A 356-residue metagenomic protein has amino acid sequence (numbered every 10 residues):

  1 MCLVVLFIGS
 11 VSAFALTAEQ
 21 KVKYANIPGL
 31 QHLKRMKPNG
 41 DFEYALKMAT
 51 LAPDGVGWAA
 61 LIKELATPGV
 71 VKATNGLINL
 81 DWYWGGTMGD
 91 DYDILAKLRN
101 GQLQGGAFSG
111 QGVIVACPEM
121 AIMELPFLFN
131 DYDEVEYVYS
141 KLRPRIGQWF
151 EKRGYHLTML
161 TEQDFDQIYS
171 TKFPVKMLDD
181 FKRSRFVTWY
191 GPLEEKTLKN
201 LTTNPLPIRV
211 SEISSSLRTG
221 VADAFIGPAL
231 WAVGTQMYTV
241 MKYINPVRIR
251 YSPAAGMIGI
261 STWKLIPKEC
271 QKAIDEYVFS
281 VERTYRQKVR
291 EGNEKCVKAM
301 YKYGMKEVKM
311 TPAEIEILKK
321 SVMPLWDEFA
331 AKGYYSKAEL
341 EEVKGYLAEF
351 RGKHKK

Functional and structural regions predicted by a protein language model:
M1-S10: Bacterial N-terminal signal peptides
A15-E134, F150-K356: N-terminal secretory/targeting leader peptides
E136-E151: Signature of the catalytic double-stranded beta-helix
